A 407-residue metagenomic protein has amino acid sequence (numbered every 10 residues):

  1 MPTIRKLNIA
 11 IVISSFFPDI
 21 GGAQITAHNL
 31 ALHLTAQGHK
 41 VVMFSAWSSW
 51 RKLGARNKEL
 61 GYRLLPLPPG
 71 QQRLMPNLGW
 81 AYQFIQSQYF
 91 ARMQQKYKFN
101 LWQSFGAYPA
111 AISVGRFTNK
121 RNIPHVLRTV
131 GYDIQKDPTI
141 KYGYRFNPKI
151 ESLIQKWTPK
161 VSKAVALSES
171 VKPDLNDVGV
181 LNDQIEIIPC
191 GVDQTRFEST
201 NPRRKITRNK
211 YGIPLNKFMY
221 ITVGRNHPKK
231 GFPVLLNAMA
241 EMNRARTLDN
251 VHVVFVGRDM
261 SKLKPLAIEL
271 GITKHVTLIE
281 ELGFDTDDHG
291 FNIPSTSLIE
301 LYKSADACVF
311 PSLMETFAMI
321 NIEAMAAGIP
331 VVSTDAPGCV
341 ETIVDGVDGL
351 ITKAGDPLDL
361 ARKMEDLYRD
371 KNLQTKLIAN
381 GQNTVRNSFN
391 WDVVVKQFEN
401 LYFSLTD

Functional and structural regions predicted by a protein language model:
I13-D19, L32-N77, R258-S261: N-terminal strand-loop element at the rim of the active site of nucleotide-sugar-dependent glycosyltransferases
I25, N29, F218-E241, S261 (+1 more regions): A conserved mid-protein helix/loop that constitutes part of the nucleotide-sugar donor-binding site
I123-V126, I134-K156, K160: Nucleotide-sugar donor phosphate/pyrophosphate-binding loop at the beta->alpha transition of glycosyltransferases
S170, G191: Carbohydrate-associated surface elements
K264-N292: Nucleotide-activated donor-binding/catalytic signature segment of Leloir-type glycosyltransferases, i.e., the conserved
L313: Aromatic "clamp/platform" in nucleotide-sugar-dependent glycosyltransferases that forms part of the donor/acceptor
N321, P330-S333, I343: Short hydrophobic beta-strand element within catalytic cores of glycosyltransferases and related nucleotide-activated
D345-G346, L350-P357, D366-K371: Conserved acidic donor-binding segment of nucleotide-sugar-dependent glycosyltransferases
